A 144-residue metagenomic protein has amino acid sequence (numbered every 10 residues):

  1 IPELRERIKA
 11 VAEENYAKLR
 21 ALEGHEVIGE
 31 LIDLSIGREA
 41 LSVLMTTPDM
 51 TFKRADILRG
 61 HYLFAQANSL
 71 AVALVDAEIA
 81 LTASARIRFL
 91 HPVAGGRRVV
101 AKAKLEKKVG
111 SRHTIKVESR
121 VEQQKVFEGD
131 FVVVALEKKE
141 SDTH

Functional and structural regions predicted by a protein language model:
I1-E14, V93-G95, E106-H144: HotDog/MaoC-like acyl-thioester-processing domains
I1-M50, H144: Non-catalytic linker/capping segments at the edges of enzyme domains
G29-S35, D56, F64, A71-A73: Conserved mixed alpha/beta catalytic, RNA-binding, or beta-rich assembly cores of soluble enzyme, regulatory
E39-L41, L81-A85, V99, S111-H113 (+1 more regions): A generic structural signal for short beta-strands and their flanking turns/coil linkers
M45-T47, F89, A135: Hydrophobic residues in beta-strands and at strand termini
D49-G60: Short histidine-centered catalytic/ligand-binding loop motif
N68-V100: Hydrophobic beta-strand-centered segment that forms part of the acyl-chain substrate-binding groove
